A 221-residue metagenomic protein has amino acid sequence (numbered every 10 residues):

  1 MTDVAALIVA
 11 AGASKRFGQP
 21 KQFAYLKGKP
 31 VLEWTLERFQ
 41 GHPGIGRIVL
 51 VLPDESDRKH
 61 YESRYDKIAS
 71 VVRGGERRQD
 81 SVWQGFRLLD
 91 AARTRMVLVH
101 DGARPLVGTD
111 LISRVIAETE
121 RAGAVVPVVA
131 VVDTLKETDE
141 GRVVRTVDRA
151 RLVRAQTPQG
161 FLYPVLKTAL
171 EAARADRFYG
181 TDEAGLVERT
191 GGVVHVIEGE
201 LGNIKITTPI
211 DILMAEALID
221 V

Functional and structural regions predicted by a protein language model:
M1-E55: N-terminal glycine-rich phosphate-binding loop and ensuing alpha1 helix
T2, V153-V221: Conserved alpha/beta core of the MobA/IspD/sugar-nucleotide pyrophosphorylase nucleotidyltransferase superfamily
I8, L32, G85, H100-D101 (+3 more regions): Residue-level signal for inorganic ion chemistry
Y25, L106, T146, G160 (+1 more regions): Short aromatic/basic micro-patch
E33-T94, R174-D176: Conserved N-terminal catalytic core of the sugar/cofactor nucleotidyltransferase
I45, T94, R121-A124, G192 (+1 more regions): Short, high-confidence coil segments that cap the C-terminus of an alpha-helix and link into the following beta-strand
S70, E76-R142, Q156: Conserved beta-loop-beta/alpha segment of the NTase-like Rossmann-fold superfamily that binds/positions NTPs
R145-A155: A recurrent flexible, glycine/aromatic-enriched loop bordering the glycosyltransferase active site that acts as
